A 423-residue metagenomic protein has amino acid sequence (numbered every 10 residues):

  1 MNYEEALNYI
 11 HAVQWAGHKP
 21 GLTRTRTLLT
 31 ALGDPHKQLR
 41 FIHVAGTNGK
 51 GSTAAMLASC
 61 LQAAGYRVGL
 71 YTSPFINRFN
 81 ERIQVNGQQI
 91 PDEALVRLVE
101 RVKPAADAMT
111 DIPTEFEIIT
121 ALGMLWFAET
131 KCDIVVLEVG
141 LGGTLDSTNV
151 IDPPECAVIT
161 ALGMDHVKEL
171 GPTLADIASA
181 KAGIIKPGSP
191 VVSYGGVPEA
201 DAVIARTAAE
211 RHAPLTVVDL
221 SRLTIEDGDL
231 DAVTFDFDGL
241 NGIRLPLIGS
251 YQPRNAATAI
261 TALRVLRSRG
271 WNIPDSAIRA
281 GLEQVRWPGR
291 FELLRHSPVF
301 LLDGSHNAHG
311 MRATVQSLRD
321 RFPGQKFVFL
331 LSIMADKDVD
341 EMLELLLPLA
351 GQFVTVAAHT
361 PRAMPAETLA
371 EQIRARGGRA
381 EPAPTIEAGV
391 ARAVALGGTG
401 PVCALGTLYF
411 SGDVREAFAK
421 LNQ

Functional and structural regions predicted by a protein language model:
M1-N48, S52-R67, I76-R78, E93 (+3 more regions): N-terminal leader/targeting and accessory segments in enzymes
H18, L22, R26-K37, A63-D152 (+2 more regions): ATP-dependent carboxylate-amine ligase catalytic core
Q38, I134-L137, L145-V158, L162-G163 (+3 more regions): Nucleotide phosphate-binding/pyrophosphate-handling subdomain across enzymes that bind or process nucleotide phosphates
T110, I118, K131-E138, P154-G239 (+2 more regions): Acidic, Mg2+-coordinating active-site environments of NTP-dependent enzymes
F127-D133, R269, D320-Q325, A393-P401: Glycine-rich phosphate-binding loop signature in dinucleotide/nucleotide-binding domains
G183-V191, R321-F327, L349-V354, G398: Short, surface-exposed connector motifs at secondary-structure boundaries
Y194-T216, L230-T234, V299-L302, A308 (+1 more regions): C-terminal helical cap/extension that packs against the catalytic core of soluble nucleotide-cofactor enzymes
T407: Active-site-proximal loop/hinge segments that shape catalytic or ion-binding/gating pockets
